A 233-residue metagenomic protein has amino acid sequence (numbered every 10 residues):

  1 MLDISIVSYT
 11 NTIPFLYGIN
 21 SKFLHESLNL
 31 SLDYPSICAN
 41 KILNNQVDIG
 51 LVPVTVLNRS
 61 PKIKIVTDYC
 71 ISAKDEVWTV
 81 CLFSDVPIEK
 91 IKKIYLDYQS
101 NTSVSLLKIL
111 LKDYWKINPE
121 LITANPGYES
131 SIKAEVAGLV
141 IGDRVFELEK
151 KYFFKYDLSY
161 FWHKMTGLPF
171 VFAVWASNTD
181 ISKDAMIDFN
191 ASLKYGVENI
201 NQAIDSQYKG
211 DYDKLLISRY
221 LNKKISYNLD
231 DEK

Functional and structural regions predicted by a protein language model:
L2-S21, L32, V77-S131, E135: Bilobed "Venus flytrap"/periplasmic-binding protein-like clamshell domains and structurally analogous long
D3, I49, I63-K64, V136-L139 (+1 more regions): Structural motif
I4, I42, L111, F189-S192: A residue-level signal for conserved active-site and pocket-lining positions in enzyme catalytic cores
T10-K90, Y98-Q99: Short, glycine-/small- and polar/acidic-enriched structural segments that line small-molecule recognition paths
P14, D188, N199-Q202, L216 (+2 more regions): Exposed alpha-helical structural elements
T123-S206: Pocket-lining segment of extracytoplasmic ligand-binding domains
S206-K233: An extracytoplasmic/periplasmic, membrane-proximal ligand-sensing/linker region
